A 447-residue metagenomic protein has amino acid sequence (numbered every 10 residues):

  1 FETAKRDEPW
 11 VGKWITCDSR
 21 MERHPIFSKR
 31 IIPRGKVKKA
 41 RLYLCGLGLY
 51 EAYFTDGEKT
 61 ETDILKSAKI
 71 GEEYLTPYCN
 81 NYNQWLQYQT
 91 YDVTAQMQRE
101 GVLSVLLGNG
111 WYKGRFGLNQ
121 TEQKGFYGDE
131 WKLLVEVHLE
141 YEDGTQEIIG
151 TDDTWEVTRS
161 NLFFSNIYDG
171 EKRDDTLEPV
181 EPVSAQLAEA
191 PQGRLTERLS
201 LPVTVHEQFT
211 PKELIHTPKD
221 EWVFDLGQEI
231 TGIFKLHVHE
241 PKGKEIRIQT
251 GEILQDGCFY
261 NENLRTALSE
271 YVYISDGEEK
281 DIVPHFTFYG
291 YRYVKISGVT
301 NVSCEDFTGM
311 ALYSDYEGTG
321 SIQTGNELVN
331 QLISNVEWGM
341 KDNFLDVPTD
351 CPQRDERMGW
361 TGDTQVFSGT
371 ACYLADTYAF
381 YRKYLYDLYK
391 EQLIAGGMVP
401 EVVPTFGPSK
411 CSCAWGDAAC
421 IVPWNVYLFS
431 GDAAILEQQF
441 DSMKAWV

Functional and structural regions predicted by a protein language model:
F1-R354, G362-D363, A379-F380, V399-G407 (+1 more regions): Extracellular/oxidizing-compartment recognition motifs
L47, D355-Q365, D376, K410-I421 (+1 more regions): Aromatic- and histidine-enriched alpha-helix N-cap/loop-to-helix transition segments that scaffold the rims
K235, S269, G290, T370 (+2 more regions): Short, hydrophobic/aromatic alpha-helical segments in well-folded domains
D276-E278, I296, Y427, G431 (+1 more regions): N-terminal catalytic cores of secreted or lumenal carbohydrate-active enzymes
Q331, N335, K383, A414-I421: Generic alpha-helical secondary structure signal
G339-V347, Y378-V399, Q439-V447: Long, well-ordered core segments of solenoidal/helical folds
V366-T377, A419-I435: Well-ordered alpha-helical scaffold segments within catalytic/enzyme domains
T405-S412, Y427-E437: The substrate-binding groove and active-site-proximal loops of carbohydrate-active enzymes, especially glycoside
